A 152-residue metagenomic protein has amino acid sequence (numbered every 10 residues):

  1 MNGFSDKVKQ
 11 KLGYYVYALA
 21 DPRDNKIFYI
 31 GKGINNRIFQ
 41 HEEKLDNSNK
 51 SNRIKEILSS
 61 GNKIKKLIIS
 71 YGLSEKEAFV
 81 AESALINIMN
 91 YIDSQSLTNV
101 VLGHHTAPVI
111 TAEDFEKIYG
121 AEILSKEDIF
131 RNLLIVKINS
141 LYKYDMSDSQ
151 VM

Functional and structural regions predicted by a protein language model:
M1-K143: Structure-specific nucleic-acid interaction/processing domains
S149-M152: N-terminal accessory interaction module
